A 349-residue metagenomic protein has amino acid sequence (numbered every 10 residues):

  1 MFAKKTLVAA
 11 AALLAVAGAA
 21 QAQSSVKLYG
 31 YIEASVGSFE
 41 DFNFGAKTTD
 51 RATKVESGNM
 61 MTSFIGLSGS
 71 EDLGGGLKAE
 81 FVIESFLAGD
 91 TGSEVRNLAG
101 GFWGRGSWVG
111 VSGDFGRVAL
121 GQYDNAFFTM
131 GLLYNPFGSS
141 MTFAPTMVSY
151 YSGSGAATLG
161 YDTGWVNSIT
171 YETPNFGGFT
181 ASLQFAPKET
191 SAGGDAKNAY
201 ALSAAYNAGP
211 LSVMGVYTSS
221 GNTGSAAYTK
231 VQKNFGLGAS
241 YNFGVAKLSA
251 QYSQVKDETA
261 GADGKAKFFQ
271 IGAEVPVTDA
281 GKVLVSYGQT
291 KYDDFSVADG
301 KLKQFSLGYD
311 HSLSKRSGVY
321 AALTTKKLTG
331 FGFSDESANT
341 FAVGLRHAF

Functional and structural regions predicted by a protein language model:
M1-Q23: Gram-negative bacterial Sec-dependent N-terminal signal peptides
A11, G66-S68, W108-G110, T170-E172 (+6 more regions): Outer-membrane beta-barrel architecture
S24-S38, A52-K188, A196-N198, A205-S212: Outer membrane beta-barrel
K27-Y29, K78-V82, R117-A119, T180-S182 (+8 more regions): Residue-level detector of the transmembrane beta-barrel scaffold of outer-membrane proteins
A34-E40, S85-G89, D124-A126, F185-E189 (+7 more regions): Transmembrane beta-strands of outer-membrane beta-barrel pores
A52-E56, T91-L98, G155-D162, K188-D195 (+4 more regions): Outer-membrane beta-barrel domain signature
D195, Y200-S306, H311-S312: Detector for outer-membrane/organellar transmembrane beta-barrel domains, recognizing the amphipathic beta-strand
H311-L313, S337-F349: Outer-membrane beta-barrel "beta-signal"
